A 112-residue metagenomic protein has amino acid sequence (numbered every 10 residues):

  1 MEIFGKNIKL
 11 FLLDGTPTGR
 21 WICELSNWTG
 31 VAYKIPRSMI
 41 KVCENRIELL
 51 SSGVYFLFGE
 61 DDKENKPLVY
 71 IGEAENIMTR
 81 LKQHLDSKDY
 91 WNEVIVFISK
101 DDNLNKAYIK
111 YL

Functional and structural regions predicted by a protein language model:
M1-I71, E75-Q83, N103, A107 (+1 more regions): GIY-YIG nuclease catalytic motif and its immediate N-terminal context
K88-K100: A short, basic-hydrophobic beta/loop patch
